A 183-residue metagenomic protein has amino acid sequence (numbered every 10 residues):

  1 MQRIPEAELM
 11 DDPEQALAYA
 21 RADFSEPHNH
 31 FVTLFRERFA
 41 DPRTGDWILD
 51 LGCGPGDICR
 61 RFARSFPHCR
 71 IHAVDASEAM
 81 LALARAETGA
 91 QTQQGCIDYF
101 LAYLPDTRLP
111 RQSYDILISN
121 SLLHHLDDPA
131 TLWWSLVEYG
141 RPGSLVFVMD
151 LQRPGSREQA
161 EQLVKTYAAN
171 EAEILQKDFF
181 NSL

Functional and structural regions predicted by a protein language model:
M1-A18: N-terminal, positively charged/glycine-rich alpha-helical extensions of SAM-dependent methyltransferases
S25-T44: Conserved alpha-helix/loop element of class I SAM-dependent methyltransferases that forms part of the SAM/SAH-binding
L49, D57-D106: Class I SAM-dependent methyltransferase SAM/SAH-binding core
G54: Conserved glycine-rich SAM-binding loop
I118: A conserved beta-strand element that flanks and buttresses the S-adenosyl-L-methionine
T131-P142: A short glycine-rich, Lys/Arg-flanked "PGG" loop and its adjoining helix->strand segment in the class I
G143-D150: Conserved beta-strand signature within the Rossmann-like core of class I S-adenosyl-L-methionine
L151-L183: C-terminal alpha-helical "lid/dimerization" subdomain adjacent to the S-adenosyl-L-methionine
